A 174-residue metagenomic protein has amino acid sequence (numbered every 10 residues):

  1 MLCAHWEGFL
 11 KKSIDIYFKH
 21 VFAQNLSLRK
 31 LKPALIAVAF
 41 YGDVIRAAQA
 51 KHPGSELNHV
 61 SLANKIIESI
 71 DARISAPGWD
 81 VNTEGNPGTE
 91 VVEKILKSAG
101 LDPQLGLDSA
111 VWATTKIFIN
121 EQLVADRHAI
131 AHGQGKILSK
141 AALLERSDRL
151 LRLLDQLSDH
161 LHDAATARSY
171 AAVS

Functional and structural regions predicted by a protein language model:
L2, F9, I14-V111: Helix-loop junctions and short alpha-helical segments
C3-A4, H128: Short alpha-helical basic/polar micro-motif
V91-S174: Polyanionic, low-complexity intrinsically disordered segments
